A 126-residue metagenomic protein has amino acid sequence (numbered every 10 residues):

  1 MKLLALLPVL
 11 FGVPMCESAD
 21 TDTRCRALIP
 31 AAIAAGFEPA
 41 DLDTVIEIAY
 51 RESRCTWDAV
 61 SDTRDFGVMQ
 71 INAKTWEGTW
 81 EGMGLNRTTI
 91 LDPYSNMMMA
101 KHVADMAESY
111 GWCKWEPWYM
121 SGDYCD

Functional and structural regions predicted by a protein language model:
K2-R54: Export/targeting segments at the very N-terminus of extracytoplasmic proteins
T21-D22, T44-E47, D58, D62-D126: Catalytic and binding regions of secreted/periplasmic enzymes and modules that target cell-wall glycans
